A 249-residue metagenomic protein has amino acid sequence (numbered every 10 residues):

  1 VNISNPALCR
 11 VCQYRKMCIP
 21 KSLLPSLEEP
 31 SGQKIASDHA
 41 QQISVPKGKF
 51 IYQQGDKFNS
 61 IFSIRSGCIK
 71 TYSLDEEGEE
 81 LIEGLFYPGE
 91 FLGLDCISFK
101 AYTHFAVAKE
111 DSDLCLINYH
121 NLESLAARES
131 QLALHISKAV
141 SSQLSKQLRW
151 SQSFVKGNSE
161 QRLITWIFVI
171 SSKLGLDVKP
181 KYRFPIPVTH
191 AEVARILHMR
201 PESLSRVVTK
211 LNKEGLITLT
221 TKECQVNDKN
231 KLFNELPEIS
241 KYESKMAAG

Functional and structural regions predicted by a protein language model:
V1-K47, F91-L92, C96-I97: Cyclic nucleotide-binding regulatory module and flanking cytosolic helices
G32, I82-S145, R149: Cyclic-nucleotide recognition modules
S37-D38, D56-F58: Short, small/polar residue-rich loop motifs at catalytic or cofactor-binding pockets
G48, N59-Y72, P88-G89: Glycine- and acidic-residue-biased ligand/ion/polar-headgroup-sensing regions
F50-D56: Short phosphate-coordinating micro-motif centered on Lys-Gly-acidic
K70-L81: A short beta-strand-loop-beta hairpin characteristic of the jelly-roll/cupin
A127, Q131-H198: Polybasic "coupling" helices that flank or enter modular domains
S172-G249: Phosphate-/nucleic-acid-contacting segments
